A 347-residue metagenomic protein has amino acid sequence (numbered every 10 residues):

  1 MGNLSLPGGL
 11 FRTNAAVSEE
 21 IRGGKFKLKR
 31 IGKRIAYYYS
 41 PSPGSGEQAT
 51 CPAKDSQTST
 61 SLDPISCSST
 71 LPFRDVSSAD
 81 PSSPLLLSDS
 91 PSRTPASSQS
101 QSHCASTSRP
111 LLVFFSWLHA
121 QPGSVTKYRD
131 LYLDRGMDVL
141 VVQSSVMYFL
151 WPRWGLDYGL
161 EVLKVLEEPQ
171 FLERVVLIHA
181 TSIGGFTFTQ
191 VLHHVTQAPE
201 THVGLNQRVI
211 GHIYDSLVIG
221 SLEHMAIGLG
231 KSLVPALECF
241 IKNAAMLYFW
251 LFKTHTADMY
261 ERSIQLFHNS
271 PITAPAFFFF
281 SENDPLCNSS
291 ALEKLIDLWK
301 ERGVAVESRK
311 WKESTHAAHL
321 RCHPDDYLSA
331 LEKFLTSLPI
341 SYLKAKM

Functional and structural regions predicted by a protein language model:
M1-N14: PEST-like, low-complexity acidic/proline-rich intrinsically disordered segments, predominantly at protein N-termini
G24-Y148: Short, surface-exposed "cap/lid" segments of acyl-processing enzymes
A105-S106, C239-K333, S337-L338, Y342-K346: Serine-hydrolase catalytic core
V141-Y158, V162, L292, I296 (+1 more regions): Charged, surface-exposed interaction regions in soluble eukaryotic proteins
F149, E161-R174: Conserved acidic catalytic loop of the alpha/beta-hydrolase fold
F188-A198: Short glycine-enriched nucleophile-adjacent loop and the immediately C-terminal alpha-helix near the catalytic center
G204-T256: Hydrolase active-site cap/lid region
